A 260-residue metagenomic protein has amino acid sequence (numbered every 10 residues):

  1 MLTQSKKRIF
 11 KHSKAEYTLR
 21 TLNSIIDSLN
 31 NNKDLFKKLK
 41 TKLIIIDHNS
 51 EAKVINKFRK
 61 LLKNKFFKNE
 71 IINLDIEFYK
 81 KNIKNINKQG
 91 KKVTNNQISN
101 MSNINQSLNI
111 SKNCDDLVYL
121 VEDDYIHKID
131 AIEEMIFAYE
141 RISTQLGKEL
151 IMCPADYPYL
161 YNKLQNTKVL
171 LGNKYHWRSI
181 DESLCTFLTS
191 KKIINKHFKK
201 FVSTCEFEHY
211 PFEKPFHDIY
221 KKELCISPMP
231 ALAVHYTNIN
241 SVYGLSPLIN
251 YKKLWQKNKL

Functional and structural regions predicted by a protein language model:
M1-S5, D47-H48, I71-N82, P154-Y157 (+1 more regions): Short loop/turn segments at strand-loop or loop-helix junctions that form parts of catalytic or ligand-binding pockets
L2-Y17, K91-N96, F201-F207: Short, flexible/disordered intra-domain loops and linkers
I9-L39: Short, acidic, metal-binding catalytic loop of nucleotide-sugar glycosyltransferases
D47-D115: Active-site-proximal specificity loops/subdomain of glycosyltransferases
I86-N87, S111, L117, K128-K200: Conserved catalytic core of nucleotide-sugar-dependent glycosyltransferases
D123-I126: The conserved acidic donor/metal-binding loop of glycosyltransferases
K191-L260: C-terminal catalytic/acceptor-binding lobe
